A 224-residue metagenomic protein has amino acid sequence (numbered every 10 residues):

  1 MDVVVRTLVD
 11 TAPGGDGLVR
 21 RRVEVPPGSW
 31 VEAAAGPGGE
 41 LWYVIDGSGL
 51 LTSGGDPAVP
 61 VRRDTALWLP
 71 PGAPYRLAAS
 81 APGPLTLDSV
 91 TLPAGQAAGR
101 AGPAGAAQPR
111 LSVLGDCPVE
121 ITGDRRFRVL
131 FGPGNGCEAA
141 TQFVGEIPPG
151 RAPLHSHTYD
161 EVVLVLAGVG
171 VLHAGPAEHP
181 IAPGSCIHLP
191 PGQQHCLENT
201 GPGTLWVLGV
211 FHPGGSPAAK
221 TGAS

Functional and structural regions predicted by a protein language model:
M1-R22, R62-R63, P84-A140, K220-S224: A short, N-terminal "cap"/entry segment at the start of jelly-roll beta-barrel domains of the cupin/DSBH fold
V3, G15-S53, V59: The feature marks the first
V5-V9, V19-G36, T141-H157: Conserved short histidine dyad/triad with adjacent acidic residue
V31-A33, L51-T52, L69, P74-P82 (+4 more regions): Short beta-strand His + acidic residue motifs that chelate non-heme Fe in jelly-roll/DSBH and cupin folds
P37-G54, T158-V171, G175: Glycine- and acidic-residue-biased ligand/ion/polar-headgroup-sensing regions
L41, G55-G72, P176-G192: Short acidic-glycine-tyrosine-enriched beta hairpin
A139-G150, S156-T158, V162-L166, H173-E178 (+1 more regions): Acidic/His-leaning functional-site neighborhoods
V163, A177, S185-N199, V207-A223: C-terminal functional regions that serve as terminal interaction/effector modules
